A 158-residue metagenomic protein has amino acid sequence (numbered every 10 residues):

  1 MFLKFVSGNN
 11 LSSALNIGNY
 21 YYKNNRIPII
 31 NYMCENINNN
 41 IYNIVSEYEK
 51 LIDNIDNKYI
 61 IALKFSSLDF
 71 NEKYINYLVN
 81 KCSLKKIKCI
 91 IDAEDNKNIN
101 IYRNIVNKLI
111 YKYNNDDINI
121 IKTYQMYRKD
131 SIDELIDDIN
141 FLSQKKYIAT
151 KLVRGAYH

Functional and structural regions predicted by a protein language model:
M1-H158: Positively charged, amphipathic and often flexible ligand-engagement surfaces
